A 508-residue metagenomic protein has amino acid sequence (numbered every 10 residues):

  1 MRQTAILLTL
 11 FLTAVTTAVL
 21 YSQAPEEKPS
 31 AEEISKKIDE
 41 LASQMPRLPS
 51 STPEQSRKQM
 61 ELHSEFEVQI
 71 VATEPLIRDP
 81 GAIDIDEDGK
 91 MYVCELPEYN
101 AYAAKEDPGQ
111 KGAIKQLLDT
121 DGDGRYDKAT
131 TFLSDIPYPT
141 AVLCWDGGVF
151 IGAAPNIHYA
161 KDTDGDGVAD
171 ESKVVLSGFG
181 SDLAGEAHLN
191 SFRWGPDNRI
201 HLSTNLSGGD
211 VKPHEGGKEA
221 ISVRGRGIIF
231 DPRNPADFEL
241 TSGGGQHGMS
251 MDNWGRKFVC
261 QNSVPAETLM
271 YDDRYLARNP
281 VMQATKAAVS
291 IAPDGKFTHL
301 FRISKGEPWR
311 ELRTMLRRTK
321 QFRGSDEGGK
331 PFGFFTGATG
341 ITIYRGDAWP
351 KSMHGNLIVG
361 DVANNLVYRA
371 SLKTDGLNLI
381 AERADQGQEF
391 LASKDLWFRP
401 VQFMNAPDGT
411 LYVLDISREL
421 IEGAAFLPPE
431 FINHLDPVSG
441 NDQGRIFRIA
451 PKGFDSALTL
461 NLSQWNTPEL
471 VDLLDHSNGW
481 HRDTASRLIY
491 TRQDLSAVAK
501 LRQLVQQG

Functional and structural regions predicted by a protein language model:
M1-T4, Y275: Positively charged n-region of N-terminal signal peptides that target proteins for export
A5-I6, P451: Sequence-pattern detector for short linear motifs and compositional/periodic biases rather than a specific fold
L7-A18: Bacterial N-terminal signal peptides
Q23-D472, W480-L495: Beta-propeller domains with acidic blade repeats across secreted/periplasmic ectodomains and cytosolic WD/CNH propellers
S477-N478, G508: Short inter-helical turns and helix N-cap capping residues of alpha-solenoid HEAT/ARM repeat scaffolds
S496-G508: Helix-loop-helix junctions that connect adjacent transmembrane helices in secondary transporters/permeases, recognized
